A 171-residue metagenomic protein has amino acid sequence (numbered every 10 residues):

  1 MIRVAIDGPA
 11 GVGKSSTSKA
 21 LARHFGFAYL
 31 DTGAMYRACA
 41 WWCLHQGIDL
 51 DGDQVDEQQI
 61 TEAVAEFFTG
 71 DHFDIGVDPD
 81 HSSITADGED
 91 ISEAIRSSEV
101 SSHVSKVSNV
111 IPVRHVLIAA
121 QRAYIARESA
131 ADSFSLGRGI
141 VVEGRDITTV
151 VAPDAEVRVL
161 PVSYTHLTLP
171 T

Functional and structural regions predicted by a protein language model:
M1-I2, G137: Pre-Walker A (Motif I) flank of P-loop NTPase domains
I6: Hydrophobic anchor at the beta1->P-loop junction of P-loop NTPases
A10: The conserved Walker
K14: Conserved lysine of the Walker
T17: Hydrophobic positions on the alpha1 helix immediately C-terminal to the Walker A/P-loop
H24-L30: Post-Walker A helix-loop "phosphate-sensing" segment adjacent to the P-loop in P-loop NTPases
M35-G139, T149: ATP-dependent small-molecule kinase phosphotransfer cores that center on conserved nucleotide phosphate-binding segments
T165-T171: Conserved small/polar residues in nucleotide/adenosyl-binding loops
